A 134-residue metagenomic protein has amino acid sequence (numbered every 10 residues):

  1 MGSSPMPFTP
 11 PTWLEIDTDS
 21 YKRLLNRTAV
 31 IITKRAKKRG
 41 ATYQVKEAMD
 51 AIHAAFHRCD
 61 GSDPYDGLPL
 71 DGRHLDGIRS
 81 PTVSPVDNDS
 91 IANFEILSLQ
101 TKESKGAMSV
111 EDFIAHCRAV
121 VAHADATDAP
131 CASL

Functional and structural regions predicted by a protein language model:
G2-L134: Replace "small metal-dependent catalytic modules" with "small catalytic or cofactor-binding modules
